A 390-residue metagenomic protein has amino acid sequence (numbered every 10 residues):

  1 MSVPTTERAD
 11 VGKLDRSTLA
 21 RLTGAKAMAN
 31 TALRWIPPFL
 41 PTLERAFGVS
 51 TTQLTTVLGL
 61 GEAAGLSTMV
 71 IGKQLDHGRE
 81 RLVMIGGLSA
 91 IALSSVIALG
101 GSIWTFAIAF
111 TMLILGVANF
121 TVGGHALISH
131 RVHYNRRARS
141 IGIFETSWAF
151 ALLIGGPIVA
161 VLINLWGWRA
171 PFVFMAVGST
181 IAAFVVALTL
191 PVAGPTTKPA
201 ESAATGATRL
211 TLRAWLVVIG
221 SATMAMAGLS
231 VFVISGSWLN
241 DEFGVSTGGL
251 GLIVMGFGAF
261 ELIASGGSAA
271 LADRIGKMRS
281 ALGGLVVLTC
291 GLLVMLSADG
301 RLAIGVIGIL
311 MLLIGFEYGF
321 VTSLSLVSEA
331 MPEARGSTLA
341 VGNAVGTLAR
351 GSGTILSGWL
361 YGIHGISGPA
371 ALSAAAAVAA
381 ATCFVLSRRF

Functional and structural regions predicted by a protein language model:
P37, W215-M255: Extracytoplasmic gate region of multi-pass secondary transporters
G59-G72, M255-A264: Central cavity-lining transmembrane alpha-helices of secondary-active solute carriers, predominantly the Major
S67-G101: Conserved MFS/SLC helix-loop-helix module at the cytosolic interface between two early adjacent transmembrane helices
T68-R79, A264-G276: Helix-to-loop junctions at the C-terminal end of transmembrane segments in multipass secondary transporters
T111-T146: Cytoplasmic helix-loop-helix junction between adjacent transmembrane helices in 12-TM secondary transporters
F144-L190: Helix-loop-helix hairpin linking two adjacent transmembrane segments in secondary transporters
M278-S323: C-terminal transmembrane helical hairpin of 12-TM major facilitator-type secondary transporters
E333-I363: A late C-terminal transmembrane helix in Major Facilitator Superfamily
